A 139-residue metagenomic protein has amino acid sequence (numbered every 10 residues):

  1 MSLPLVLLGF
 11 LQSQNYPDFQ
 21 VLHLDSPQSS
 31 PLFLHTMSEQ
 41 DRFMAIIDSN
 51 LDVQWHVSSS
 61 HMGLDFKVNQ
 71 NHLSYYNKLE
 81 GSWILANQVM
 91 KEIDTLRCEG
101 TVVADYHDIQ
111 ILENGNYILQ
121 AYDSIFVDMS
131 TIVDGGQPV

Functional and structural regions predicted by a protein language model:
M1-N15: Bacterial Sec-dependent N-terminal signal peptides
S13-V139: Histidine-/acidic-rich catalytic cores in large beta-rich domains
